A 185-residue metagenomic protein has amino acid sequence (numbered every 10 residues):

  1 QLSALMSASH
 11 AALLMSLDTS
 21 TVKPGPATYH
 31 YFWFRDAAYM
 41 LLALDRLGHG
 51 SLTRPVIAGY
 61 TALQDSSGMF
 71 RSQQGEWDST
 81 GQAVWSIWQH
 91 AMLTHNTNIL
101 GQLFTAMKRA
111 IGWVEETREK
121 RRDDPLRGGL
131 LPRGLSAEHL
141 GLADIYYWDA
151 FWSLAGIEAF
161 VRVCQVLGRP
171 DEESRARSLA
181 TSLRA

Functional and structural regions predicted by a protein language model:
Q1-G101, R109, G134-S136, I145: Substrate-binding groove/exosite segments of carbohydrate-active enzymes
M6-H10, A176-A185: Short amphipathic alpha-helical coiled-coil/interface segments
S16, Y60, H90, M107-A110 (+4 more regions): Alpha-helical solenoid scaffolds that mediate protein-protein interactions, centered on TPR/SEL1-like repeats but also
P26, S72-D78, E115-T181: The feature captures the catalytic groove of carbohydrate-active enzymes
A38, T105, F151: Short alpha-helical basic/polar micro-motif
T53, L100, M107, E173-A176 (+1 more regions): Solenoid-repeat scaffolds in large eukaryotic assemblies
